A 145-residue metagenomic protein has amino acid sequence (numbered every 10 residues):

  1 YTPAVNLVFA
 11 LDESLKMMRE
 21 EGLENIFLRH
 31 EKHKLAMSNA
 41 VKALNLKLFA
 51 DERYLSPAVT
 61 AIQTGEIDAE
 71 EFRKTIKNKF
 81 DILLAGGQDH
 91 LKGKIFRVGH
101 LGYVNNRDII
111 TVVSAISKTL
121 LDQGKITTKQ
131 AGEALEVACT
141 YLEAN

Functional and structural regions predicted by a protein language model:
Y1-L35: Structural signature of PLP-dependent enzymes
L11-L15, V41, V112, I116: Buried hydrophobic packing segments
M18, V59-A61, R97-G102: Short glycine-rich or small-residue beta-strand-to-loop segments that form or flank ligand, phosphate, metal/Fe-S
N45-F49, I82-G87: A short linear hydrophobic-aromatic micro-motif
K47-K79: Conserved PLP-binding catalytic core of the aspartate aminotransferase-like
E52-Y54, D89-K92: A short beta-turn/loop motif at secondary-structure boundaries
N78-L84, S117-L120: A common structural junction motif
H90, K94-N145: PLP-dependent enzyme catalytic core of the Aspartate aminotransferase-like
